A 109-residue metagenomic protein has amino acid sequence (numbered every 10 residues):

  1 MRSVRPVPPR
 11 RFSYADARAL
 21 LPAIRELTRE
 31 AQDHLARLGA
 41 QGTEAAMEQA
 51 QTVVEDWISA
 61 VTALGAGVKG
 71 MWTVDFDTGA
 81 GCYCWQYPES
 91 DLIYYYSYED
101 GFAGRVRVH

Functional and structural regions predicted by a protein language model:
M1-Q41: Long, hydrophobic N-terminal alpha-helical segment
P6-P8, Q51, D77-G79: Generic detection of intrinsically disordered/low-complexity segments and helix-coil linkers/edges
H34, G39-A40, A46, F76-G79 (+1 more regions): Charge-rich, low-complexity amphipathic helices in intrinsically disordered tails/linkers adjacent to domains
L38, W57, V61, Y83-W85: Generic structural hydrophobic/aromatic packing signal, biased to beta-strands
E44-I58, L64-G65, G70-W72, F76: Active-site microenvironment for binding and transforming phosphate-containing groups
A66, G70-H109: Glycine-rich, aromatic-bearing surface loops/beta-hairpins
